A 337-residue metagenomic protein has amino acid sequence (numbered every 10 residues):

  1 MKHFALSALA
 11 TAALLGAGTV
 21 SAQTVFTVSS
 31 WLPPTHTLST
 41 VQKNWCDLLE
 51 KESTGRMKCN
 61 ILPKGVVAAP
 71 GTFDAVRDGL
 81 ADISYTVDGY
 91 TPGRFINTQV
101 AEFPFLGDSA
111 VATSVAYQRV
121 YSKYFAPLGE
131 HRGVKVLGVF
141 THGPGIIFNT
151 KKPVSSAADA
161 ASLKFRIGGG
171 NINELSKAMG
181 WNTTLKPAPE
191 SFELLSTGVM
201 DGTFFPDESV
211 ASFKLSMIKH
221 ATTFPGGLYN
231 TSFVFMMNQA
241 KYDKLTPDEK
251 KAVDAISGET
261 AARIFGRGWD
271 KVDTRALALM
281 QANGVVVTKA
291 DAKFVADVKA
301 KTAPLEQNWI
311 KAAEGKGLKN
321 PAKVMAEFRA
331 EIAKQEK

Functional and structural regions predicted by a protein language model:
M1-F4: Positively charged n-region of N-terminal signal peptides that target proteins for export
L6-S7, T27: Generic early N-terminus positional signal peaking at residue ~5-7
S7-G16: Bacterial N-terminal signal peptides
G18-A22: Sec/Tat signal peptide C-region and signal peptidase I cleavage site
Q23-T113, V120-K337: N-terminal secretory/targeting leader peptides
